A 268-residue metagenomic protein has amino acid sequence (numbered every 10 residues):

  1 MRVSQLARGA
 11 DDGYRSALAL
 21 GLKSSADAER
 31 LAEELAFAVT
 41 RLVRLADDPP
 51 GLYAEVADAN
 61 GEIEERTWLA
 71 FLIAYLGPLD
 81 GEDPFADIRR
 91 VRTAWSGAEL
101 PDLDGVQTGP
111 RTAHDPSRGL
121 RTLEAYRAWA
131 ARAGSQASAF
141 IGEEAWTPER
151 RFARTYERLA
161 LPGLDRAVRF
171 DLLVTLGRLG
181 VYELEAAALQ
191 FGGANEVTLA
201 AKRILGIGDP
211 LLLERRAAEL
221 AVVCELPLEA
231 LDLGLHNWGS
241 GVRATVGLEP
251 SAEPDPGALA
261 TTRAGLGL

Functional and structural regions predicted by a protein language model:
M1-E55, A128-R154, A167-L268: C-terminal accessory module of base-excision DNA glycosylases/AP lyases that mediates lesion recognition and DNA
E33-W95, P101: N-terminal accessory alpha/beta regions
E64-A70, V106-H114, I207: Basic, alpha-helical nucleic-acid-contacting "clamp/cap" segments
G81-A160: Alpha-helical ds-nucleic-acid-binding substructure associated with the helix-hairpin-helix region of base-excision DNA
